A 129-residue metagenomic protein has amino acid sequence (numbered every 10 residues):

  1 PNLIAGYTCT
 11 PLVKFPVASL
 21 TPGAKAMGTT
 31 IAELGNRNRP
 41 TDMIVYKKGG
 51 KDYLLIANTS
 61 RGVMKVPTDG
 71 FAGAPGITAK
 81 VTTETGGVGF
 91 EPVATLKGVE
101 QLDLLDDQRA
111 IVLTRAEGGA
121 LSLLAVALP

Functional and structural regions predicted by a protein language model:
P1-P129: Sequence/structural signature of beta-propeller domains
